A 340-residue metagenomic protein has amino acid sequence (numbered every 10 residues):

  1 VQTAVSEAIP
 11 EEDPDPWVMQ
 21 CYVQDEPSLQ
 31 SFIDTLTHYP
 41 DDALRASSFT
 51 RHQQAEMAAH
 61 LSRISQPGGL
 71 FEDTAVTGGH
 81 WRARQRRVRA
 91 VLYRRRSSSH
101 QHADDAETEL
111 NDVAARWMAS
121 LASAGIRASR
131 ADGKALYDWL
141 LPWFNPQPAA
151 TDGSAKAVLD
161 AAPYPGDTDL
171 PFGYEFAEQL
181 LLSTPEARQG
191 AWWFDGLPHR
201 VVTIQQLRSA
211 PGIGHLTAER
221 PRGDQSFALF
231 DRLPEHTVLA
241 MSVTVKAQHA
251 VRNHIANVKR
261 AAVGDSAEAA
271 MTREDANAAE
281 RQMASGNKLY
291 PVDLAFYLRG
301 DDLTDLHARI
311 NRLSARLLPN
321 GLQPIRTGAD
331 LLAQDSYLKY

Functional and structural regions predicted by a protein language model:
V1-Y340: Extended, folded cores of ATP/NTP-driven motor/assembly subunits in large transport and secretion machines
